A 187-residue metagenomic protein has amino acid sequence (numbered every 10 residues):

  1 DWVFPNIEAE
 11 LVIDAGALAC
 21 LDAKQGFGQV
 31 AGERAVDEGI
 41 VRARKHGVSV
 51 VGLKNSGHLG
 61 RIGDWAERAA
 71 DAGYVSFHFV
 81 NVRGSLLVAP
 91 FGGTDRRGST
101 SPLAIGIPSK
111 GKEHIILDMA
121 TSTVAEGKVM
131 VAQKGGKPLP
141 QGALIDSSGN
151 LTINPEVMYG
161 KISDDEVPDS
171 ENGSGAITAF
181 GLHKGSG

Functional and structural regions predicted by a protein language model:
D1-R42: Active-site cofactor/substrate anionic-group-binding motifs, chiefly glycine- and Lys/Arg-rich phosphate-binding loops
W2, V41-K45, D71-V75, N81 (+3 more regions): Generic secondary-structure signature for well-ordered alpha-helical cores
L21-A23, R44, V50-N55, S76-V80 (+4 more regions): General beta-strand structural signal in soluble alpha/beta enzymes
G26-V30, L53, G60, G92-G93: Alpha-helix capping and helix-loop boundary segments enriched in small/acidic/polar residues
E33, D37, V41-F79: A glycine-rich phosphate/pyrophosphate-binding beta-strand-loop-alpha-helix module
H58, S76, V80-L87, G92-T94: Conserved thiamine diphosphate
L86-G160: Phosphate/diphosphate-binding glycine-rich loops and adjacent basic-rich segments that engage nucleotide
P168-G187: Internal helical hairpin/lid segments
